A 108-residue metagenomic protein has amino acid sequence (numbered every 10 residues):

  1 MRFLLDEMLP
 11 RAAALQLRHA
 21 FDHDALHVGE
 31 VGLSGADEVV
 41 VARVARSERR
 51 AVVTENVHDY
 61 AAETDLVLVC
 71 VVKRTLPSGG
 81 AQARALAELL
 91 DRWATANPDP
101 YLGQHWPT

Functional and structural regions predicted by a protein language model:
R2-E48: N-terminal first-folded block
L9, H58, L66, R74-T75: Short, flexible active-site-adjacent loop segments at beta-strand->alpha-helix junctions, enriched in small/polar
A14-L15, A62-T64, G80: Short glycine-/acidic-enriched loop or helix-start segments at secondary-structure transitions that form or flank
D22-A25, D65-V72: Active-site regions of enzymes building and remodeling cell-envelope glycoconjugates
G29, N56, V71-R74: Short beta->alpha connector loops at strand-helix junctions that form conserved, small/polar/Pro-enriched
E38, A45-T64: Acidic, metal-binding active-site segment of PIN/NYN-like and related structure-specific nucleases
L68-T108: C-terminal structural segments of small proteins and small subunits
